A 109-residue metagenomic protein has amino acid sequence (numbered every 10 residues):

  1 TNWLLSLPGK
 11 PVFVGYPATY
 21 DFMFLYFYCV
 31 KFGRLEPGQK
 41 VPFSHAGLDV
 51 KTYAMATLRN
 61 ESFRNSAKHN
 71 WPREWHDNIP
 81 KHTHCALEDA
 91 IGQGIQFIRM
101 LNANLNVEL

Functional and structural regions predicted by a protein language model:
T1-L109: Metal-dependent phosphoesterase core characteristic of DEDDh/y 3'-5' exonuclease domains
